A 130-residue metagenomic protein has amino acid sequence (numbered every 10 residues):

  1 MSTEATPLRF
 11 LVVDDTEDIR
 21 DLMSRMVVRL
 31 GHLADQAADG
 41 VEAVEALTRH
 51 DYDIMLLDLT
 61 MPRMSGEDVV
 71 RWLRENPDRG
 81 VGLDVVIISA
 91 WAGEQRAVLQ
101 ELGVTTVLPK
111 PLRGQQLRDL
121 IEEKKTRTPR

Functional and structural regions predicted by a protein language model:
D21-R29: Charged docking surfaces used in two-component/phosphorelay signaling
Q36-I54: Acidic, metal-coordinating helix/loop segments flanking the phosphotransfer/catalytic sites of two-component signaling
D51-D53, D78-D84: His-Asp phosphorelay/catalytic-motif detector in bacterial-type signaling
D58: Active-site residues of response regulator receiver
M61: Receiver (REC) domain active-site loop signature in two-component systems and cognate sites in sensor histidine kinases
V86-I88: Hydrophobic/aromatic residues positioned on beta-strands within the core alpha/beta folds
L112-I121: C-terminal output helix
